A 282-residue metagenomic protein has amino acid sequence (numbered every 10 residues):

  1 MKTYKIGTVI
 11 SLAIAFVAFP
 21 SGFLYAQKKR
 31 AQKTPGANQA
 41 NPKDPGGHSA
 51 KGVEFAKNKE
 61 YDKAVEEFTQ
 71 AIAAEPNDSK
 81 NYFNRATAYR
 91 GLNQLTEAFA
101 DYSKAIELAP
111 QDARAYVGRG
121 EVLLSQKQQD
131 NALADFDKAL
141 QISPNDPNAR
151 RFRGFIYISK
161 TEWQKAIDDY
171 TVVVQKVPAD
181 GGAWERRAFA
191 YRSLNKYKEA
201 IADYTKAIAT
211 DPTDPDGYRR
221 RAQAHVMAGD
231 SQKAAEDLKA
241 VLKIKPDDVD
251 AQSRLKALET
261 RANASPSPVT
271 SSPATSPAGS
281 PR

Functional and structural regions predicted by a protein language model:
K43-N77, T87-G91, E121, F155: Alpha-helical segment of the N-proximal tetratricopeptide repeat
P45-G46, S79-K80, A113-R114, P147-N148 (+3 more regions): Helix-start (N-cap) detector for alpha-helical repeat units in TPR-like alpha-solenoids, especially tetratricopeptide
K57-N58, G91-L92, G118, S125-Q126 (+5 more regions): Register position in tetratricopeptide repeats
A74, L108, I142, K176-V177 (+2 more regions): Structural marker of alpha-solenoid helical repeat scaffolds
